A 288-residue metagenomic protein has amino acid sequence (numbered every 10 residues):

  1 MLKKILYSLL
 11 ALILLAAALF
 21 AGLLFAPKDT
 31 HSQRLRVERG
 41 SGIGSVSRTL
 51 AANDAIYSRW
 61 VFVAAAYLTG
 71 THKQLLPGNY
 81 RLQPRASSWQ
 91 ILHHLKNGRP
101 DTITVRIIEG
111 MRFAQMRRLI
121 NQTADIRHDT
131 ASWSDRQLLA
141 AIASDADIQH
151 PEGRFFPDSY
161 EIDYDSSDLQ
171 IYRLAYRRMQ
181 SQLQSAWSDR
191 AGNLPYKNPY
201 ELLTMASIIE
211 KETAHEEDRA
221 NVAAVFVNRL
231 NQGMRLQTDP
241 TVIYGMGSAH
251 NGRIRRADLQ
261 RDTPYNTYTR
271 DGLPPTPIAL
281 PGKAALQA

Functional and structural regions predicted by a protein language model:
M1-R34: N-terminal type II signal-anchor transmembrane helix that functions as the membrane-insertion/stop-transfer segment
K3-K4, K28, K73, K96 (+3 more regions): Context-gated lysine
L12, A86, G272: Residue-level detector of flexible, active-site-proximal loop/helix-junction positions within diverse enzyme catalytic
A16, A26-L183: Signal peptide-directed extracytoplasmic domains
G42, R118, A124-I126, T130 (+1 more regions): Bacterial extracytoplasmic/cell-wall-associated proteins, especially those involved in peptidoglycan
